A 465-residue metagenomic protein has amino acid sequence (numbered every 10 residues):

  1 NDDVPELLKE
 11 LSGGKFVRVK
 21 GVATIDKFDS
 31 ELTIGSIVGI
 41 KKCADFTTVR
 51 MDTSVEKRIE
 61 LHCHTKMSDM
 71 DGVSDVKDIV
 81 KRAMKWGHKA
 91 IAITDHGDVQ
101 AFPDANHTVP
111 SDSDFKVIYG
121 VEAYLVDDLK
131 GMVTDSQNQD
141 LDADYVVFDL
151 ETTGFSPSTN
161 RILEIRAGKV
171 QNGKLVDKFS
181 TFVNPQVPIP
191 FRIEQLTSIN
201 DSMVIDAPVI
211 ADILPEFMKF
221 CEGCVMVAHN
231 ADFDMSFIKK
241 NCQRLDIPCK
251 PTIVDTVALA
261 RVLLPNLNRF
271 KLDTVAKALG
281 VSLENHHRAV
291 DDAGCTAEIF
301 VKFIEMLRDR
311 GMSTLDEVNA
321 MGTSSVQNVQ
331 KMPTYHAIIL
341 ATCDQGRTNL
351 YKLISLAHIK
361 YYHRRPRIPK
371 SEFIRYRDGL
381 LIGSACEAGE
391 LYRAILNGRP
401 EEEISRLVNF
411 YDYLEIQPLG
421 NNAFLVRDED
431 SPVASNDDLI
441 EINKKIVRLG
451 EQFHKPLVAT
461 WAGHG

Functional and structural regions predicted by a protein language model:
N1-T152, S156-R161, R166-S180, Q186 (+4 more regions): Phosphodiester-processing cores and adjacent nucleic acid-binding clamps
I210: Conserved catalytic alpha/beta cores of large enzymes that bind or transform nucleotide phosphates and polynucleotides
